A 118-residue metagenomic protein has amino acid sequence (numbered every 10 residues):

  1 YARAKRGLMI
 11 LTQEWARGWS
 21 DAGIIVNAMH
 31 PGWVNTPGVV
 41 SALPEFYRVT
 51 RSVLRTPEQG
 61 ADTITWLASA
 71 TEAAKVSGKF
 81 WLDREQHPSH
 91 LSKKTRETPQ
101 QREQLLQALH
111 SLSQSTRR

Functional and structural regions predicted by a protein language model:
Y1-R118: NAD(P)H-dependent oxidoreductase Rossmann-fold/reductase module
